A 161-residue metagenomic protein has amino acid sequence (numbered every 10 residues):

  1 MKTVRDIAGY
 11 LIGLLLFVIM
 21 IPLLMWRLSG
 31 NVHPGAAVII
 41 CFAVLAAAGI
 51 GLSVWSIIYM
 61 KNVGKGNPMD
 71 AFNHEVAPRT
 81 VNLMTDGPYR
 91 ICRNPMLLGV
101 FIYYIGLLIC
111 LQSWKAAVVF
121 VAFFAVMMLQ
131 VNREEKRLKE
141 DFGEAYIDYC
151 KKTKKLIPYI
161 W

Functional and structural regions predicted by a protein language model:
M1-D86, L98-W161: Membrane-anchoring alpha-helices and their flanking helix-loop junctions
I91-L98: Histidine-centered phosphotransfer motif of kinases
